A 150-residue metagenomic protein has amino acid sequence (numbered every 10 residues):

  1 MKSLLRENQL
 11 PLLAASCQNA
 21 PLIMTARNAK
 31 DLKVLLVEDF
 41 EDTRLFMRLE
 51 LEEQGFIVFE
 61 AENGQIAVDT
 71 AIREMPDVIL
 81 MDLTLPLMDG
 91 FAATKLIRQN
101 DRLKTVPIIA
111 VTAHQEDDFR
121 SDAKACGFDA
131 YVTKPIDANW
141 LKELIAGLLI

Functional and structural regions predicted by a protein language model:
E38: Conserved acidic carboxylate
L45-E53: Charged docking surfaces used in two-component/phosphorelay signaling
G55-E62, T70: Short hydrophobic/Thr-rich beta-strand motif most characteristic of the beta2 strand and flanking loop of CheY-like
E60, L85-M88: Residue-level signal for the "D+5" position in two-component response regulator receiver
E74-L80, L85: Active-site beta3 strand of CheY-like receiver
I136-I145: C-terminal output helix
